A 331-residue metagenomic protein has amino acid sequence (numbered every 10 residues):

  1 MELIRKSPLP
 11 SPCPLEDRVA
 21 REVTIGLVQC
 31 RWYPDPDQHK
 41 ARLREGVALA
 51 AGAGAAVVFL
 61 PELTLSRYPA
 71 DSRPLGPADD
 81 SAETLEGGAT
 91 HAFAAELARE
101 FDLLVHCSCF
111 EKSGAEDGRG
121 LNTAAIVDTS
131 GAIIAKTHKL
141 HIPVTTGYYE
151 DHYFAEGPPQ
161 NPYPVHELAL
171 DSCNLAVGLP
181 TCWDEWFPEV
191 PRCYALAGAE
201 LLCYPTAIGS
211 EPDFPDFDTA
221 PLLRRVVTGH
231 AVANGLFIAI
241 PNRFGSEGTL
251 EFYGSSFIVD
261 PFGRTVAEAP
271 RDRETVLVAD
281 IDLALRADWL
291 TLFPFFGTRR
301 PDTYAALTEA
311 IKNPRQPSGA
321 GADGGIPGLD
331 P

Functional and structural regions predicted by a protein language model:
E2-C13, A20, G157, G229-H230 (+1 more regions): C-terminal beta-strand edge segments of enzyme domains
L3-S7, E83, S113-V226, L292-F295: Active-site catalytic loop in hydrolytic enzyme cores
P8, E16-R31: Short beta-strand segments enriched in small/hydrophobic residues
P12-L15, A41-V58, E189-L196: Short amphipathic alpha-helices and their capping/turn segments at secondary-structure boundaries
I25, A124-I134, V259-A267: Short, glycine-anchored, charge-dense loop/turn motifs used at functional sites
P36, E45-S130, I134-H138, T145 (+2 more regions): Cys-nucleophile CN-hydrolase/nitrilase-fold catalytic domain and related Cys-dependent amidase chemistry that acts on
E83-H106, C182-V276: CN hydrolase (nitrilase-like) catalytic-core segments centered on the catalytic cysteine and neighboring Lys/Glu
C107-C109, N122-I126, P164-H166, S256-I258 (+1 more regions): Short beta-strand scaffold segments in enzyme catalytic cores
